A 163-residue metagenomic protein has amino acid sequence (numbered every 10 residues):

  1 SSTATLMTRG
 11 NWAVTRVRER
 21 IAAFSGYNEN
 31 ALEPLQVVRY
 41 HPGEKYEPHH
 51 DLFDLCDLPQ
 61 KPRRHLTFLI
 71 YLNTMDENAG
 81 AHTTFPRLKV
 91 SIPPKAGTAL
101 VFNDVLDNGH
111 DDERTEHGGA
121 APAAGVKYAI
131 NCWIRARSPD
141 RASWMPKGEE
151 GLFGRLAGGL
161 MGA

Functional and structural regions predicted by a protein language model:
S1-A163: Fe(II)/2-oxoglutarate oxygenase catalytic core
